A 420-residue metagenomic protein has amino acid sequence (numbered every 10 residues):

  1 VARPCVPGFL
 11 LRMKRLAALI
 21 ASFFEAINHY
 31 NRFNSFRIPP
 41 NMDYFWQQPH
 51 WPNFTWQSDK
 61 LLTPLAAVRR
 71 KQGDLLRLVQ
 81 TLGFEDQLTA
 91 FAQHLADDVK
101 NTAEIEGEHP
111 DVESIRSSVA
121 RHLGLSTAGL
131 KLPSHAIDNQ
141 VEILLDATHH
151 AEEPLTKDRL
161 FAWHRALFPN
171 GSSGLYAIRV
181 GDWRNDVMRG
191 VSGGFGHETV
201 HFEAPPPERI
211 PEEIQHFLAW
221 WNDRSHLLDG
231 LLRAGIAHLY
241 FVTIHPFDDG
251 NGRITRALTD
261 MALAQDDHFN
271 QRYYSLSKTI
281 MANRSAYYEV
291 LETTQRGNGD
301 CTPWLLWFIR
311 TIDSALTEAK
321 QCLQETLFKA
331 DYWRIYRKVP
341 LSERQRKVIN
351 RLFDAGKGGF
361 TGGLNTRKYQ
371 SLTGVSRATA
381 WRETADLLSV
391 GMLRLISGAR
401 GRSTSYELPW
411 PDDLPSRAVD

Functional and structural regions predicted by a protein language model:
A2-D420: FIC/Doc superfamily catalytic core
